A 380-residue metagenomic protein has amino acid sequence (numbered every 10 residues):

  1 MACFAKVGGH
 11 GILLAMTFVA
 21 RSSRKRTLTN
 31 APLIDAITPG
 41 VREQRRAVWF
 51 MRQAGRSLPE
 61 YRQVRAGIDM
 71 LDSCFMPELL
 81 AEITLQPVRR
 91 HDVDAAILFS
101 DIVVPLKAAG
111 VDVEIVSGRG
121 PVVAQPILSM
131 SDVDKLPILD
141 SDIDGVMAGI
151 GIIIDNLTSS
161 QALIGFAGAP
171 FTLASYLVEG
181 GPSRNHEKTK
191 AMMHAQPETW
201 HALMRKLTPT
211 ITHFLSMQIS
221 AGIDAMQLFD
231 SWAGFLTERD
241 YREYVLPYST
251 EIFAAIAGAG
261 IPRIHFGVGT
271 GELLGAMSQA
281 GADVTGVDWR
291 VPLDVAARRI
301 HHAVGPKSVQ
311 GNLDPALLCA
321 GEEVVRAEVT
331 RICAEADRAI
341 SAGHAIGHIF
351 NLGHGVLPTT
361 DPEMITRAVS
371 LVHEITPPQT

Functional and structural regions predicted by a protein language model:
L13-S117, I152, R326, D337-H344 (+1 more regions): N-terminal basic, low-complexity leaders that serve as flexible interaction/assembly modules and, when applicable, as
R42-R46, D92-A95, T158-L163, G222-D224 (+4 more regions): Short, well-ordered coil/turn segments that N-cap beta-strands
A47, V88, I153, I211 (+5 more regions): Conserved, mostly hydrophobic/aromatic
G67-E78, K188-T210, A316-E323: Active-site mouth loops of central-metabolism enzymes
F99-E114, D134-I138, I223-Y241, G353: Glycine-rich, proline-tolerant flexible connector loops at the mouths of alpha/beta enzymes
E114-M217: Active-site-proximal, glycine-rich beta->alpha crossover segments in alpha/beta enzymes that shape flexible
D144-S159, R239-I261, R299-P306, V372-T376: Alpha-helix-loop-beta-strand connector modules within alpha/beta enzyme cores
A254-T380: Catalytic-face loop-and-helix region of soluble metabolic enzyme cores
